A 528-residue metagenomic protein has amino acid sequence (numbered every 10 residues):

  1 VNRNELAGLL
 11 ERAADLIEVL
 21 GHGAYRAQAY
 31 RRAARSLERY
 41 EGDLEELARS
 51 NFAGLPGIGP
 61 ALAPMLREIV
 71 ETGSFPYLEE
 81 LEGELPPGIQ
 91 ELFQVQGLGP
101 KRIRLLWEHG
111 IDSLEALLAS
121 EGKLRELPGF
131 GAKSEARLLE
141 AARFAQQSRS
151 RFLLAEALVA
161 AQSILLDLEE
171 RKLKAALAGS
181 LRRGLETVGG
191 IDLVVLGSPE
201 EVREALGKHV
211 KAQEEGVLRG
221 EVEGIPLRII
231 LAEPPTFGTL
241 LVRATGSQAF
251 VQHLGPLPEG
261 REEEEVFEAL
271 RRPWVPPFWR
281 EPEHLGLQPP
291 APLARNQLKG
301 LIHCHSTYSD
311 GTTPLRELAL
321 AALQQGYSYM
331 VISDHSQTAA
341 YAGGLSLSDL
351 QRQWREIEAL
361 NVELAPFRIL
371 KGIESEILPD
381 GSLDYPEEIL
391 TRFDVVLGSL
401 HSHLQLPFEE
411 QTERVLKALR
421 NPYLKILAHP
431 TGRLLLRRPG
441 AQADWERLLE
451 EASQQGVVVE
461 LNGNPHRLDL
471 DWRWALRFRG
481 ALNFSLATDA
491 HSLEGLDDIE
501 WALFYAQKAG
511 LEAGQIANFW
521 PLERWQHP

Functional and structural regions predicted by a protein language model:
V1-H22: Charged, compositionally biased N-terminal leader segments and the immediate start of the first structured element
N2, H22-Y25, I58, E84 (+11 more regions): Catalytic cores of large soluble enzymes that bind and process phosphate-bearing ligands
A14, R26-I191, V195-L227, P234-T239 (+4 more regions): Accessory alpha-helical DNA-binding modules that contact the DNA backbone or grooves
A14-G21, Q146-S150, L400, L404 (+2 more regions): Short amphipathic alpha-helical interaction patches enriched in hydrophobic/aromatic residues with interspersed Lys/Arg
L177-G179, K371-I373, G463: Short loop/edge segments at beta-strand edges and connector loops that shape dinucleotide/nucleotide cofactor-binding
G184-L185, G189-S306, T312-I332, Q337-F367 (+1 more regions): Charged catalytic cores and adjacent phosphate/nucleic-acid-binding surfaces used for phosphate/nucleic-acid chemistry
